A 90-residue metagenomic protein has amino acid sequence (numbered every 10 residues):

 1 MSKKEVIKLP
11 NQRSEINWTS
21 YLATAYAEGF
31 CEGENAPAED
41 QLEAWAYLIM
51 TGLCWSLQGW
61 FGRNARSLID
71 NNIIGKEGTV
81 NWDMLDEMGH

Functional and structural regions predicted by a protein language model:
S2-H90: Catalytic phosphate/metal-binding cores of nucleic-acid and nucleotide-processing enzymes, i.e., regions that mediate
